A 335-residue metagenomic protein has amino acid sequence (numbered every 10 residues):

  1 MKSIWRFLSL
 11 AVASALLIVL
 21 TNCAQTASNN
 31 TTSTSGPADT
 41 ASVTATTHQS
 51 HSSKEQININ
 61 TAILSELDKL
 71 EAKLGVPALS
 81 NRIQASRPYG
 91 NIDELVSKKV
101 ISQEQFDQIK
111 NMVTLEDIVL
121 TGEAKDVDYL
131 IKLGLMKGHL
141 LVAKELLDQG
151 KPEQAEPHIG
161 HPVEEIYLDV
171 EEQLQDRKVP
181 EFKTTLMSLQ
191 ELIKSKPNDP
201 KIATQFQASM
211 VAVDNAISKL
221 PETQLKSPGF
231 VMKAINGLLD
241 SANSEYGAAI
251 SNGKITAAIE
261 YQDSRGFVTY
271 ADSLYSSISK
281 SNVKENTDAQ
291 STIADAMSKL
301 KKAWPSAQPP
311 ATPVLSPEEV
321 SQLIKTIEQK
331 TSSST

Functional and structural regions predicted by a protein language model:
M1-A11: Bacterial N-terminal signal peptides that target proteins for export
V19-N22: C-terminal motif of bacterial Sec signal peptides marking the signal peptidase cleavage site
A24-T26: Bacterial signal peptide processing site
N30-T31, T47-Q56, T61, D117-T335: Mature extracytoplasmic or organellar-lumen-exposed domains after removal of signal/transit peptides
E66-G90: Amphipathic, charged-and-aliphatic alpha-helical interface segments that function as noncatalytic docking
P77-A85, F106, K110, K183 (+2 more regions): Short, well-structured alpha-helical segments
I83, I92-V100: Acidic (E/D-rich), amphipathic helical modules within compact regulatory domains
V100-T121: Alpha-helical interaction/regulatory segments in DNA maintenance proteins
